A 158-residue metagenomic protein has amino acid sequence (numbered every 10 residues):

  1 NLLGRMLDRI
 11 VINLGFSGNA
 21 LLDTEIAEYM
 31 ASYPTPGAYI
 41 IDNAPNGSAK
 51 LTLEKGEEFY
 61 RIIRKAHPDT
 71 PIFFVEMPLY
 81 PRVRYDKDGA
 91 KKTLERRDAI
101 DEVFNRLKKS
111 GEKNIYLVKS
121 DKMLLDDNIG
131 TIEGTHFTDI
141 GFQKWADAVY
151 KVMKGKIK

Functional and structural regions predicted by a protein language model:
N1-N13: Short helix-loop-beta junction
F16-K158: Alpha-helical cap/lid subdomain in secreted, periplasmic, or secretory-pathway luminal O-acyl-processing enzymes
